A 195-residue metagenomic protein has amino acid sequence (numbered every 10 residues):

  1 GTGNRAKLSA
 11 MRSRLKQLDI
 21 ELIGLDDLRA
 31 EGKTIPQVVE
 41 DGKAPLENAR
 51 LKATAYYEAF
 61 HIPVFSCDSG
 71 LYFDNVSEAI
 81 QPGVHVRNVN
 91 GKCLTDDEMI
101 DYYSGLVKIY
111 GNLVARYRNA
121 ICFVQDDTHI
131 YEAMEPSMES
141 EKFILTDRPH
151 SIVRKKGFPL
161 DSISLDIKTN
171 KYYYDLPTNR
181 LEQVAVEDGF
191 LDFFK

Functional and structural regions predicted by a protein language model:
G1: Active-site-adjacent beta-strand anchor residues
R5-K195: Anionic-ligand binding patches
